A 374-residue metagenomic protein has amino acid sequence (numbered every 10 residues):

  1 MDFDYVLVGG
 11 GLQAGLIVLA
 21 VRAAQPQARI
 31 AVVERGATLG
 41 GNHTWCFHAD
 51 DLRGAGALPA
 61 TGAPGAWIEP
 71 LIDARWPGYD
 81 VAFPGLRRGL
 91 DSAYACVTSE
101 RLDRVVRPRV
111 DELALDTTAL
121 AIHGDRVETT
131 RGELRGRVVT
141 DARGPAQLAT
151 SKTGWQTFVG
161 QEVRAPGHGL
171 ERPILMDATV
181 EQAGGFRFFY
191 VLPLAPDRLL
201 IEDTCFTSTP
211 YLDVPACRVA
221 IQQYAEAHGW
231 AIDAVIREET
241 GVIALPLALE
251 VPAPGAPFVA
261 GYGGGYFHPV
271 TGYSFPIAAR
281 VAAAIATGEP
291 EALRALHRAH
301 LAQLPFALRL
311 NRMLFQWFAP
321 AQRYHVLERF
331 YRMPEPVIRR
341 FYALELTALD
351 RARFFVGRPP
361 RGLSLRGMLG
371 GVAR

Functional and structural regions predicted by a protein language model:
V6-G10, A20-W45: Glycine-rich FAD pyrophosphate-binding loop
V6-V8, V33, L134-P145, P257-Y262: Short hydrophobic core segments
A14-G15: N-terminal Rossmann-fold NAD(P) dinucleotide-binding loop
A49-R126: A conserved beta-strand/loop capping segment in the N-terminal third of enzymes that catalyze redox or closely related
R109-V235, P246-L249: Predominantly flavin-linked oxidoreductase catalytic cores and closely associated redox partners
V191, P252-V270: Short FAD-binding loop at a beta-strand-to-alpha-helix junction that anchors the flavin cofactor in diverse
P210-E239, F258, R280-A302: Flavin-binding catalytic cores
A283-R374: C-terminal helical "tail/cap" subdomain of flavin- and related membrane-associated enzymes
